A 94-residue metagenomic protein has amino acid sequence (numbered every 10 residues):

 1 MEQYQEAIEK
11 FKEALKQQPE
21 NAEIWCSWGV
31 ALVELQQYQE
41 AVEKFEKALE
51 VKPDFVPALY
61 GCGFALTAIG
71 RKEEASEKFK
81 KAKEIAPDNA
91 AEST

Functional and structural regions predicted by a protein language model:
E9, E13-K16, E46-E50, K81-E84: Conserved structural position within tetratricopeptide repeats
E34-L35, A68: Register position in tetratricopeptide repeats
